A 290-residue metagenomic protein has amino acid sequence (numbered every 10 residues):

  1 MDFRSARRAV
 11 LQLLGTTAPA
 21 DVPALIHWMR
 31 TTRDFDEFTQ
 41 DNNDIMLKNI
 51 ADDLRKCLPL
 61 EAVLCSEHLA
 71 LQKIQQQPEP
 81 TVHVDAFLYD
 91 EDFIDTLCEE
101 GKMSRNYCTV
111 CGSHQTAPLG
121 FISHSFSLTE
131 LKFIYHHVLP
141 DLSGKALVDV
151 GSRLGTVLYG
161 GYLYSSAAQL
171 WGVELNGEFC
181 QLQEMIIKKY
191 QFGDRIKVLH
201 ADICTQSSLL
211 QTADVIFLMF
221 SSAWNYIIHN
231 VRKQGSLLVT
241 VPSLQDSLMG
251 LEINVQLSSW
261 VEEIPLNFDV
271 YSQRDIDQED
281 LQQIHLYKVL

Functional and structural regions predicted by a protein language model:
M1-I122, P242, M249, L257-S258 (+2 more regions): Intrinsically disordered, low-complexity glycine/charged-rich regulatory or linker segments that flank or connect
R7, P19-V22, D44-L47, A51 (+7 more regions): Generic preference for well-ordered alpha-helical elements
S104-C108, F121-K145: Conserved alpha-helix/loop element of class I SAM-dependent methyltransferases that forms part of the SAM/SAH-binding
D141, S165, V231-R232: A generic alpha-to-beta junction signature in SAM-dependent methyltransferases
S143-R153: Conserved class I S-adenosyl-L-methionine
G155-A167: Conserved SAM-binding loop of SAM-dependent methyltransferases across substrates and taxa, primarily the Class I
Q169-E174: Conserved SAM-binding motif I beta-strand of class I
L175-L290: Domain-level detector for long C-terminal conserved domains
